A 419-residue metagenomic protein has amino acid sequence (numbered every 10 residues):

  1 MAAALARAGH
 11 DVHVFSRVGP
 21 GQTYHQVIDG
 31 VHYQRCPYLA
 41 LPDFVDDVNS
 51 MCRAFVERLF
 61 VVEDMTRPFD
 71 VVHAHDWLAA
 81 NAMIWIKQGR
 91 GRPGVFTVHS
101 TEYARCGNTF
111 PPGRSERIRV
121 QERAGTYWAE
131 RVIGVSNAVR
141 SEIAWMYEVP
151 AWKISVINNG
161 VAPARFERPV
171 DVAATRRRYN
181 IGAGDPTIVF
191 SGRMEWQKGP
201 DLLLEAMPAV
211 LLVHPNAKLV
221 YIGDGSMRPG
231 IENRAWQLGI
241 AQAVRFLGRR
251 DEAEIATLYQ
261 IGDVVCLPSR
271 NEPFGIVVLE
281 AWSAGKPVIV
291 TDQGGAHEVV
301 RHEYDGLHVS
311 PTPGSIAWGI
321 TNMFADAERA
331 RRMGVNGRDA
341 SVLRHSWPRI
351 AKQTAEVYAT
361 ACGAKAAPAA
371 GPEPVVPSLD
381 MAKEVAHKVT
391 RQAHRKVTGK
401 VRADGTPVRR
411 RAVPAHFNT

Functional and structural regions predicted by a protein language model:
M1-D29, P348, A370, V375-T419: N-terminal subdomain of nucleotide-sugar transferases
P93-V95, Y103-A124: Nucleotide-sugar donor phosphate/pyrophosphate-binding loop at the beta->alpha transition of glycosyltransferases
A138, G160: Carbohydrate-associated surface elements
R249-R250, T257-G262: Short alpha-helical donor nucleotide-sugar binding micro-motif in glycosyltransferases
R270: Aromatic "clamp/platform" in nucleotide-sugar-dependent glycosyltransferases that forms part of the donor/acceptor
V278, P287-T291: Short hydrophobic beta-strand element within catalytic cores of glycosyltransferases and related nucleotide-activated
H302-E303, L307-P313, N322-E328: Conserved acidic donor-binding segment of nucleotide-sugar-dependent glycosyltransferases
N322, R329-L343, Q353: A short, well-ordered alpha-helix in the C-terminal region of glycosyltransferases
